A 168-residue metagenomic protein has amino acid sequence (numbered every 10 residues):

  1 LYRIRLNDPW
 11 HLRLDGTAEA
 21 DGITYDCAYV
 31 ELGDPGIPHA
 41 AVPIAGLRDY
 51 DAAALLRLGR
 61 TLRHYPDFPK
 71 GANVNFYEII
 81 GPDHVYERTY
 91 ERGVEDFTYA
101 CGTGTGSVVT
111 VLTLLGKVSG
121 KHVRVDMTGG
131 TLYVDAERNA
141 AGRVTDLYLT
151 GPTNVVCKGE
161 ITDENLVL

Functional and structural regions predicted by a protein language model:
L1-A100, V109-L168: Active-site proximal loop and beta-alpha junction motif in alpha/beta enzyme cores
T103-G104: An anionic, turn-rich surface loop/hairpin at beta-sheet edges that serves as a generic interaction/coordination patch
